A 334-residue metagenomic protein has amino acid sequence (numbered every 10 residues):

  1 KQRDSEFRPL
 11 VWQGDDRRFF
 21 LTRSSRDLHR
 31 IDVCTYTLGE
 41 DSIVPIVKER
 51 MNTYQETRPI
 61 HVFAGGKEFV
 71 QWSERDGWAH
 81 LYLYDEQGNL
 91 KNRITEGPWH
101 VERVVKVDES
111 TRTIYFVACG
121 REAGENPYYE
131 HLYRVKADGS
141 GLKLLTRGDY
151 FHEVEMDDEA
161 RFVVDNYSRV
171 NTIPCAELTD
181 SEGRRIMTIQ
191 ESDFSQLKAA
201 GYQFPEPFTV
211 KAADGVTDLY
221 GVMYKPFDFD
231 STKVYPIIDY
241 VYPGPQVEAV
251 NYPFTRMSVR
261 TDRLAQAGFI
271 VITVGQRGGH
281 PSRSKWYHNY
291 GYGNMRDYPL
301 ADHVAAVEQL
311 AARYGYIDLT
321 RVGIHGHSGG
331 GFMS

Functional and structural regions predicted by a protein language model:
K1-F7, Y36-I60, S73, D85-S110 (+4 more regions): Multi-bladed beta-propeller domains
G14, F20-D27, Y36-T37, V62-D76 (+6 more regions): Beta-strand C-termini and the immediately following turn/loop, strongest in propeller blades
D15, G65, D138, E159 (+1 more regions): Acidic/polar residues in short coil/turn loops that connect beta-strands within repeat-based beta-sheet scaffolds
D27-R30, G77-W78, N126-Y128, T172-I173 (+2 more regions): Short loop/turn segments at connectors of secondary-structure elements within structured domains
D32-C34, H80-Y82, H131-Y133, C175-E177: A short loop-to-beta-strand structural motif that recurs across blades of beta-propeller domains
A79-H80, L90: Glycine-enriched catalytic-core subsegment of oxygenase/oxidase enzymes
T111, F151-S334: Serine-hydrolase catalytic core recognition
